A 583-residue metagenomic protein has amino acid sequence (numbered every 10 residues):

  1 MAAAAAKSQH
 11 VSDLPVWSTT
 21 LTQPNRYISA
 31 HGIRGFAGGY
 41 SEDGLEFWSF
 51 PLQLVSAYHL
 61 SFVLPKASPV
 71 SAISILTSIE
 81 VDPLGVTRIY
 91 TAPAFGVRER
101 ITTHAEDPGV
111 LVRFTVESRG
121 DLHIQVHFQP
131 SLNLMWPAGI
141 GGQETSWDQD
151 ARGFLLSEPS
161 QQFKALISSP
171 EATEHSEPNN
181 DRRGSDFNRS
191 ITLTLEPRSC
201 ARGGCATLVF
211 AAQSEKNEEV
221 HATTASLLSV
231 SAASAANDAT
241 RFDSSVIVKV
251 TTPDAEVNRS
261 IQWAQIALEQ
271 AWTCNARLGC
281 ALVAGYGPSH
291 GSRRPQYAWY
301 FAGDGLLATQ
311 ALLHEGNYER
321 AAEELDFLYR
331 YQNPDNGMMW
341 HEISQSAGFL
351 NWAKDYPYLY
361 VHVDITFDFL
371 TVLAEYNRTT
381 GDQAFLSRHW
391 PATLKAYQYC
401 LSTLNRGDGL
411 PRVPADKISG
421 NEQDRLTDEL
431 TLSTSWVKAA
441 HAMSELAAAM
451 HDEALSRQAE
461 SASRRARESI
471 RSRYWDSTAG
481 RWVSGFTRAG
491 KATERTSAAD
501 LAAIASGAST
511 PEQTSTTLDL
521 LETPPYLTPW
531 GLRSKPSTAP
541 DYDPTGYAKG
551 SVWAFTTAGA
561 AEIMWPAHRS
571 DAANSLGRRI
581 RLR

Functional and structural regions predicted by a protein language model:
M1-R259, D304, H314-N317, P566-A572 (+2 more regions): Terminal accessory carbohydrate-recognition/targeting modules of carbohydrate-active enzymes
A2-Y27, G285, N333-W352, H451-L455 (+2 more regions): N-terminal start-of-domain structural block
K7-A57, Y297-Y300, A308, L350-T379 (+2 more regions): C-terminal capping/lid segments that line or modulate ligand- or cofactor-binding pockets
V97-I101, S433, R467: Active-site-proximal beta-strand elements of phosphoester/diester hydrolases
E117-S118, G142, L155, L228 (+5 more regions): Aromatic-rich carbohydrate-recognition surfaces in CAZymes
S214-K216, T251-W299, E323-Y329, N333-V361 (+4 more regions): Extended glycan-interaction surfaces of carbohydrate-active proteins
A222-D238, E256-W263, G316-Y331, Q383-L401 (+5 more regions): Extended, well-ordered alpha-helical scaffold segments
